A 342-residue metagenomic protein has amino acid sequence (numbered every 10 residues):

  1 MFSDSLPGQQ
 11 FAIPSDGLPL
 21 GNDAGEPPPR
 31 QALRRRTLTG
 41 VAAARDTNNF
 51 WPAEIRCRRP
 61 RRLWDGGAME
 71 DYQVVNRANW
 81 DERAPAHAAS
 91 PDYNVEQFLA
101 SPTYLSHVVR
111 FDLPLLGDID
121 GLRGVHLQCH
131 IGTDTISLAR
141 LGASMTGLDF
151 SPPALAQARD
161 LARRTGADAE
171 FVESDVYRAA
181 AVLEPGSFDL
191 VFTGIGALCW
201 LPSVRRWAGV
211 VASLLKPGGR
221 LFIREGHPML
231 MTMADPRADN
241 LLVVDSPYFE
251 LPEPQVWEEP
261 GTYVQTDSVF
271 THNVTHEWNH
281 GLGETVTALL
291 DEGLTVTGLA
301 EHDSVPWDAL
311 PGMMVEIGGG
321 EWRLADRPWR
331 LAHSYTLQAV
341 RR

Functional and structural regions predicted by a protein language model:
D92-R123: Conserved alpha-helix/loop element of class I SAM-dependent methyltransferases that forms part of the SAM/SAH-binding
L122-A181: Class I SAM-dependent methyltransferase SAM/SAH-binding core
A181-V191: A short acidic, Gly/Pro-enriched loop at the edge of an enzyme's catalytic core that lines a small-molecule cofactor
D189-R205: A short SAM/SAH-binding and catalytic strip from SAM-dependent methyltransferases
R205-R220: A short glycine-rich, Lys/Arg-flanked "PGG" loop and its adjoining helix->strand segment in the class I
R220-Y263: Conserved class I S-adenosyl-L-methionine
E225-N240, S268-E284: Acceptor-substrate binding/catalytic loop of class I
W257, T275-L299: Short alpha-helix
